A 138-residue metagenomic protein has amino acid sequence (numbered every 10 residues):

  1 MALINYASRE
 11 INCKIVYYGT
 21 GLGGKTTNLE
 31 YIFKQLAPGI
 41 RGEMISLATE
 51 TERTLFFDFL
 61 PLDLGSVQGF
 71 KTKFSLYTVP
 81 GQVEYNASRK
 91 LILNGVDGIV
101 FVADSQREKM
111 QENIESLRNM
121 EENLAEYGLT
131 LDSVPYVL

Functional and structural regions predicted by a protein language model:
A2-T51: Conserved G1/Walker A P-loop phosphate-binding module
Y6, G65-Q68, N123-L131: Alpha-helix termini
T27-I32, G95, E112-M120: Alpha-helical scaffold elements adjacent to nucleotide-binding pockets in ATP/GTP-utilizing enzyme cores
N28, T78, V100: Residue-level signature of catalytic and energy-coupling elements of molecular machines, predominantly ATP/GTP-dependent
I45-Y85: Switch I (G2) and immediately adjacent beta-strands of P-loop GTPase domains
Y85-E108: Inter-motif core of Ras-like GTPase G domains
D97-F101, A125-L138: Conserved beta-strand/loop subsegment of P-loop NTPase cores
E108-T130: Amphipathic helical hotspot of TIR/SEFIR-family domains
